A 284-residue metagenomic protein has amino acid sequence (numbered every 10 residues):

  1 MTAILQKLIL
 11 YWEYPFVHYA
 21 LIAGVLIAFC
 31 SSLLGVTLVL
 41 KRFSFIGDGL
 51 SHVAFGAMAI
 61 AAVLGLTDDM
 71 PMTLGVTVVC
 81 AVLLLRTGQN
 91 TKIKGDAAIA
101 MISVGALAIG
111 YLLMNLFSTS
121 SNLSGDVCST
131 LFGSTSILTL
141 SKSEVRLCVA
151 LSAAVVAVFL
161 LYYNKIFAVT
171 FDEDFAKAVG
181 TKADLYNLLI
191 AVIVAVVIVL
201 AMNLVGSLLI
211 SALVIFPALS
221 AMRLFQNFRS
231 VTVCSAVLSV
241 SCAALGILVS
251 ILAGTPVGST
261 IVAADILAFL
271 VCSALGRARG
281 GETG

Functional and structural regions predicted by a protein language model:
M1-F29, T283-G284: Membrane-interfacial amphipathic/re-entrant helices at transmembrane-helix boundaries
I4-K7, S103-L160: Transmembrane helix-bundle core of multi-pass membrane transporters and related energy-transducing complexes
V17-A28, T67-V78, V149, V199-A212 (+1 more regions): Structural signature of hydrophobic alpha-helical transmembrane segments
L21-V25, M70-G75, A97-M101, V145-A150 (+3 more regions): Hydrophobic alpha-helical transmembrane segments
V36-S121, A221-V233, S250-G254, R277-A278: Short loop segments and helix-boundary regions at transmembrane helix junctions of multi-pass inner-membrane proteins
L140-P217: Helix-loop-helix "hairpin" substructures at the membrane interface of multi-pass membrane proteins
N203-S259: Transmembrane alpha-helical segments in multi-pass inner-membrane proteins
T255-V262, I266-G284: Cytosolic-side transmembrane-helix boundaries in multi-pass membrane proteins
